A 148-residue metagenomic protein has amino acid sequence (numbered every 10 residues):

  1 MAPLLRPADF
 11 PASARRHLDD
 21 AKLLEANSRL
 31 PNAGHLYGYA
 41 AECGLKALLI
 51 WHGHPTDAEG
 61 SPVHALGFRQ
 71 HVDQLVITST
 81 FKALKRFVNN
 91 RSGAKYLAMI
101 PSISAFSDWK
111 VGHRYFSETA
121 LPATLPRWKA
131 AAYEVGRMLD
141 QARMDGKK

Functional and structural regions predicted by a protein language model:
M1-K148: Terminal alpha-helical segments
